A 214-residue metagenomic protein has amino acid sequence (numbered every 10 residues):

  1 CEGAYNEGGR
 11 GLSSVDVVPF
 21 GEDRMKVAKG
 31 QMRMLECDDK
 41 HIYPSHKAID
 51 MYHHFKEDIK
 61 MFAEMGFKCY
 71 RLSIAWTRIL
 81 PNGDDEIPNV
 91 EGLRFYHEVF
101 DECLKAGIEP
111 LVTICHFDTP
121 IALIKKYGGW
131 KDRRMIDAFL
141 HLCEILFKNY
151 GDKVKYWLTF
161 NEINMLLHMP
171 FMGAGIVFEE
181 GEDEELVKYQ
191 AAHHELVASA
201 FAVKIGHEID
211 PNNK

Functional and structural regions predicted by a protein language model:
C1-D39, N82-D84, L93-K214: Active-site region of glycoside hydrolase catalytic domains
P44-Y52, Y189-A192: Short acidic-aromatic active-site loops that bind/stabilize oxyanions
K47-D50, E91, D152: Alpha-helical structural elements
A48-F62, M135-L146: Short, acidic/polar
D50, H54-A75, E109: Catalytic domains of carbohydrate-active enzymes, especially glycoside hydrolases
M65-G92, V112-C115: Aromatic-lined carbohydrate-binding/catalytic grooves of carbohydrate-active enzymes
